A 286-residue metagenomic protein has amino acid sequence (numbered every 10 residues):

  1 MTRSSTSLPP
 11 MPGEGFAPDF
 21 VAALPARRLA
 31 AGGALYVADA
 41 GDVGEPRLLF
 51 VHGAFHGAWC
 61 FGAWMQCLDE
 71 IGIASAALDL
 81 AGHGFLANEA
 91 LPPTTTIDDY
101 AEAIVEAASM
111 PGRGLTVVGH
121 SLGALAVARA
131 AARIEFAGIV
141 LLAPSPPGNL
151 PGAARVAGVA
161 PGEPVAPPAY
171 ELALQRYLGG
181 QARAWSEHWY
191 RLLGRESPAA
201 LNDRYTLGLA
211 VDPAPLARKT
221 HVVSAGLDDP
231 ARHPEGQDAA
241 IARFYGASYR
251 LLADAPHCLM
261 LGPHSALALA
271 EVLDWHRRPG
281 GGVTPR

Functional and structural regions predicted by a protein language model:
E45, G53-G57, G226-L227: Active-site glycine-rich loops that stabilize anionic/oxyanionic intermediates across multiple enzyme folds
F55-A63, S75: Serine-hydrolase catalytic-loop signature spanning alpha/beta hydrolases and amidase-signature enzymes
C67-E89: Conserved alpha/beta-hydrolase
D99-L115: Conserved acidic catalytic loop of the alpha/beta-hydrolase fold
A132, F136-V165, L201-L207: Flexible "cap/lid" loop of the alpha/beta hydrolase fold
L216, V222-A225: Short beta-strand/loop motif that positions the catalytic acidic residue of the alpha/beta-hydrolase fold
D229-A239: Conserved alpha/beta-hydrolase "acid-adjacent" motif
S248-R286: Catalytic active-site module of serine/aspartate enzymes centered on a nucleophile-bearing elbow/loop
